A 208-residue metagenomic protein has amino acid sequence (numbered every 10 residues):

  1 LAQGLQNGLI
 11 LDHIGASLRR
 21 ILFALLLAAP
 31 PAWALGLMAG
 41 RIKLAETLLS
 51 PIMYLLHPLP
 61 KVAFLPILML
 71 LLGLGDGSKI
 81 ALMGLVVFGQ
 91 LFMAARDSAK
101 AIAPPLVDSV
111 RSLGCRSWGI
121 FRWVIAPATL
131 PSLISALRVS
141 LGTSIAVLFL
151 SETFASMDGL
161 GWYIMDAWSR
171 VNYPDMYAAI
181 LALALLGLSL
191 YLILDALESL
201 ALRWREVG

Functional and structural regions predicted by a protein language model:
L1-L26: Periplasmic/extracellular loop-to-transmembrane helix junction in inner-membrane transport proteins
N7, L11, G15, A45-L49 (+8 more regions): Alpha-helical membrane-protein architecture signal
F23-M53: Transmembrane-helix boundary motif in ABC transporter permease subunits
Y54-Q90, D97-S98: Generic hydrophobic transmembrane alpha-helix motif, especially the helices
A81-L85, S117-L150, A178, A182-L183 (+2 more regions): Transmembrane alpha-helices
A94-V139, L160, I164: Short cytoplasmic-facing helical segments at TM-TM junctions of multi-pass membrane proteins
G161-E198: Hydrophobic alpha-helical transmembrane segments of polytopic membrane proteins
E198-G208: Short cytosolic juxtamembrane segments of multi-pass membrane proteins
